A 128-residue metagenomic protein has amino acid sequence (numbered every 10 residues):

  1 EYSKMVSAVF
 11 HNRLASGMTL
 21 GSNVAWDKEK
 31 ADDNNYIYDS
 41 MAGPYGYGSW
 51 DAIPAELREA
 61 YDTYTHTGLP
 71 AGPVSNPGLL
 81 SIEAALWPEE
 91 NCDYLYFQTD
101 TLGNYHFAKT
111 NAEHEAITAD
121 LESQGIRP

Functional and structural regions predicted by a protein language model:
E1-P128: Bacterial extracytoplasmic/cell-wall-associated proteins, especially those involved in peptidoglycan
